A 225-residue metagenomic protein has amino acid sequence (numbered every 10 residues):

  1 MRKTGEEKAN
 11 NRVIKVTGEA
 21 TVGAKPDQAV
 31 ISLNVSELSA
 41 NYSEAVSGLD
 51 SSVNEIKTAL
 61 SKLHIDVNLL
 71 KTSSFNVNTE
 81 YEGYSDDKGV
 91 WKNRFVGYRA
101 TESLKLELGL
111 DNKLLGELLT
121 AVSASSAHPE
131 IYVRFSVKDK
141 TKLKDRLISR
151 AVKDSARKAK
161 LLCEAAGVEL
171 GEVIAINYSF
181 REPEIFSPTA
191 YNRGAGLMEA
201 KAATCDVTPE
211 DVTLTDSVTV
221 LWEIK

Functional and structural regions predicted by a protein language model:
M1-K225: Short, charge-dense linear interaction motifs
